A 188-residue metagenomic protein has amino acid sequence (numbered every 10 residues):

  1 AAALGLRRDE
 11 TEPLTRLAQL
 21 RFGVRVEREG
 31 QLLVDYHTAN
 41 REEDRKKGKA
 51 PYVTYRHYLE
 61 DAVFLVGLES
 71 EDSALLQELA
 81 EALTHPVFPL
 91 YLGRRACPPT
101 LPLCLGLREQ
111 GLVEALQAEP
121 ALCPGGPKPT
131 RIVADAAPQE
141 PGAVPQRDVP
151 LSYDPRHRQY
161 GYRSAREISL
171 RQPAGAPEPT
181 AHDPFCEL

Functional and structural regions predicted by a protein language model:
A1-D44: Glycine/small-residue-rich interface belts in oligomeric ring/scaffold proteins and their assembly partners
V26-L188: Internal, well-folded beta-alpha domain core
